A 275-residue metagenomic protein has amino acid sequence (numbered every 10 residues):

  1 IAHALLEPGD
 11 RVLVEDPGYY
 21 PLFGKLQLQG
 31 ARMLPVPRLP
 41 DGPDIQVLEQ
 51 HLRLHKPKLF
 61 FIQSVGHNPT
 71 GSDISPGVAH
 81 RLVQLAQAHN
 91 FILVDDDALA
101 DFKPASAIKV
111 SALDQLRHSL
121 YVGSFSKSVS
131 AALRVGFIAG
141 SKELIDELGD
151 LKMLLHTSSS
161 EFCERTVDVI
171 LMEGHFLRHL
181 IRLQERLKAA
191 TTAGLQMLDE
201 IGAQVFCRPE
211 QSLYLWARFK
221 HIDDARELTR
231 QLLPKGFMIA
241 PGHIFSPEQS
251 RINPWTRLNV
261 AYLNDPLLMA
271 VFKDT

Functional and structural regions predicted by a protein language model:
I1-R11, K25, I222-D223: Phosphate-binding glycine-rich loop
V14-A31, Q46: Substrate-binding/gating loop at the entrance of the active-site cleft, primarily in PLP-dependent aminotransferase-like
P43-K103: Active-site phosphate-binding strand-loop segment of PLP-dependent enzymes
A112-E147, F162: Active-site PLP attachment segment
K142-E147, F176-L177, I222: Short helix-loop capping/hinge motifs at secondary-structure junctions, enriched in acidic/polar residues
L148-L155, E173-L195: Structural signature of PLP-dependent enzymes
Q184-L195, V205-R218, L233: Conserved glycine-rich beta-strand-loop-beta hairpin in the small C-terminal domain of fold type I
P234-K235, P247-T275: PLP-dependent enzyme catalytic core of the Aspartate aminotransferase-like
